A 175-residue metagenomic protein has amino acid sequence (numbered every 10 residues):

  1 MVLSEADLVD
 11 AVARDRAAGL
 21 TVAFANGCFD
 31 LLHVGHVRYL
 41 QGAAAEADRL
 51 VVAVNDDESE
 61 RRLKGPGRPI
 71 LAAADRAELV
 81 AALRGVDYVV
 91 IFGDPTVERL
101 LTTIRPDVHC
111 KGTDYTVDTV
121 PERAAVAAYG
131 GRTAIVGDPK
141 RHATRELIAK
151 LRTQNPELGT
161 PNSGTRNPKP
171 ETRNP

Functional and structural regions predicted by a protein language model:
M1-G159, T172-P175: Nucleotidyltransferase catalytic core that binds NTPs
